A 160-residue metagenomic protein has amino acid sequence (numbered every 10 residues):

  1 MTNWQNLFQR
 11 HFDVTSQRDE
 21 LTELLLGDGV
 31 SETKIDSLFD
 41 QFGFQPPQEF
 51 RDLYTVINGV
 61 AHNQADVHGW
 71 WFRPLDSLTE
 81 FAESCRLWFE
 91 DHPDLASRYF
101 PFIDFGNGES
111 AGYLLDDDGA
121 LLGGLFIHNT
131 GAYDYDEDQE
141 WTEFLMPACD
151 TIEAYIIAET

Functional and structural regions predicted by a protein language model:
M1-S110: A surface-exposed partner-binding patch
R73-E80, L114, Q139-E140, T151: Helix N-cap / beta->alpha transition motif
P101, G112, G124-F126: Generic structural signal for residues positioned in beta-strands
I103-F105, D116, H128-T130: Structured loops at beta-to-helix junctions and adjacent beta-edge loops in soluble globular domains
E109-D117: Broad, structure-driven detector of short, well-ordered beta-strand segments within folded domains
D118-G123: A short alpha->loop->secondary-structure connector
F126, G131-A154: Compact, glycine/acidic-enriched structural inserts
